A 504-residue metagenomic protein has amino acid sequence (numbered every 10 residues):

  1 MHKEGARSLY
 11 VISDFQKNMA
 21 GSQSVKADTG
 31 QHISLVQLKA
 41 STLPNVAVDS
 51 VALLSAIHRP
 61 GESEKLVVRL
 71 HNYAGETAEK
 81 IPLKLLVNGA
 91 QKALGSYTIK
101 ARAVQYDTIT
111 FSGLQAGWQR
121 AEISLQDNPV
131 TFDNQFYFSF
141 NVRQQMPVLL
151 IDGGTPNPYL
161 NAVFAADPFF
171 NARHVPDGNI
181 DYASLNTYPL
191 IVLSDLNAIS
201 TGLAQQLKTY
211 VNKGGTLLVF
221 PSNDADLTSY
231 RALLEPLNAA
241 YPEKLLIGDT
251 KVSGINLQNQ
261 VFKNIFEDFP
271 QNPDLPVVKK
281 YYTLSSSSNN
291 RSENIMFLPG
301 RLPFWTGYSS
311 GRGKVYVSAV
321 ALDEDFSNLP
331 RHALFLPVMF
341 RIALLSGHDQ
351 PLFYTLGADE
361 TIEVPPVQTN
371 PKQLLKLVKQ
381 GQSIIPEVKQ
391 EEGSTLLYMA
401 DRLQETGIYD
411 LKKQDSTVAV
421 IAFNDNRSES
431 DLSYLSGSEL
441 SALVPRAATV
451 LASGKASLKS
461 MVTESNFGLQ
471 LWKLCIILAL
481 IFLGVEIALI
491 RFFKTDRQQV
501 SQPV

Functional and structural regions predicted by a protein language model:
M1-A20, G214: DG-centered beta-turn motif at the end of beta-strands
K17-L35, T155-D349, G381, S394 (+3 more regions): Acidic, S/T/G-rich, low-cysteine, solvent-exposed domains in lumenal/extracellular/periplasmic regions of secretory
S34-V48: Proline/serine/threonine-rich low-complexity linkers at boundaries of modular beta-sandwich domains
S50-H58, Q350-T355: Short beta-strand segments of immunoglobulin-like
G61-T98, Q105-T110, W118-S124, N161 (+2 more regions): Beta-strand-rich binding/interaction modules
S112-N141: Terminal connector regions
F132-I151, P158, T417-D431: Short beta-strand elements
P270, Y308-K314, A319-F326, R331-F493 (+2 more regions): Membrane-embedded catalytic interface detector for glycan/lipid assembly enzymes
